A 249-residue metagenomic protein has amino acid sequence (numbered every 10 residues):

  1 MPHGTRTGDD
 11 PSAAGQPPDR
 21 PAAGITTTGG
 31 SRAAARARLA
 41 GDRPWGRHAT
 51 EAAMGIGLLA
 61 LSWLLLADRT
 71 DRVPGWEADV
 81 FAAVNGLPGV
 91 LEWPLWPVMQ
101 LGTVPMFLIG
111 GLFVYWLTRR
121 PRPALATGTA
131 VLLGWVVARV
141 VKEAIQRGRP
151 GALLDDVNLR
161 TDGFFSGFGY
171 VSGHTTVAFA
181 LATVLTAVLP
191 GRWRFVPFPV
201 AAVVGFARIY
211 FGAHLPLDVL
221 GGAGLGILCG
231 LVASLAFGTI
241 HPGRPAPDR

Functional and structural regions predicted by a protein language model:
P2-F107, K142-F165, R249: N-terminal transmembrane-helix/juxtamembrane module of multi-pass inner/ER membrane proteins
R47-I56, I109-V137: Interfacial segments of alpha-helical transmembrane regions
A60-L64, L132-V140, V200-A213: Aromatic-anchored segments of alpha-helical transmembrane domains
W63-A67, Y115, A138-K142, Q146 (+2 more regions): Membrane-water interface at transmembrane helix exits
D71-R72, R119, E143-G151, A213 (+2 more regions): Transmembrane helix-loop junctions in multipass membrane proteins, especially transporters and channels
V90-L91, R119-A124, L189-V196: Membrane-helix interface segments
M99-R119, V177-A178, L185: Hydrophobic alpha-helical transmembrane segments
G111, D155-R249: Membrane-embedded catalytic cores of phosphoryl/pyrophosphoryl-handling enzymes
